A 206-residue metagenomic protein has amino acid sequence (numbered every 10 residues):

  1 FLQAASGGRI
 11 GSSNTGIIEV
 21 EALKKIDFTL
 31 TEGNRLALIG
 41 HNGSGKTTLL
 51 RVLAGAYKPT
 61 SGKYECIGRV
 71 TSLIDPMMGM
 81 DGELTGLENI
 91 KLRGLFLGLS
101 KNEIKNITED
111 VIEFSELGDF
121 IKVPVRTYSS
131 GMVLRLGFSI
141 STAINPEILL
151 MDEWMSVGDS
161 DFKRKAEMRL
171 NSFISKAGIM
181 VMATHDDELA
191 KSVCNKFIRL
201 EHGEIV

Functional and structural regions predicted by a protein language model:
F1-E21: Pre-NBD coupling/linker segments of ABC/ABC-like ATPases
I39-H41: The feature captures the beta-strand-to-loop junction immediately N-terminal to the Walker
K101, K105, V111-T127: Conserved ABC nucleotide-binding domain
T184-H185: H-loop/switch region of ABC-family ATPase nucleotide-binding domains
S192-R199: Conserved catalytic segment of ABC-fold P-loop ATPases
